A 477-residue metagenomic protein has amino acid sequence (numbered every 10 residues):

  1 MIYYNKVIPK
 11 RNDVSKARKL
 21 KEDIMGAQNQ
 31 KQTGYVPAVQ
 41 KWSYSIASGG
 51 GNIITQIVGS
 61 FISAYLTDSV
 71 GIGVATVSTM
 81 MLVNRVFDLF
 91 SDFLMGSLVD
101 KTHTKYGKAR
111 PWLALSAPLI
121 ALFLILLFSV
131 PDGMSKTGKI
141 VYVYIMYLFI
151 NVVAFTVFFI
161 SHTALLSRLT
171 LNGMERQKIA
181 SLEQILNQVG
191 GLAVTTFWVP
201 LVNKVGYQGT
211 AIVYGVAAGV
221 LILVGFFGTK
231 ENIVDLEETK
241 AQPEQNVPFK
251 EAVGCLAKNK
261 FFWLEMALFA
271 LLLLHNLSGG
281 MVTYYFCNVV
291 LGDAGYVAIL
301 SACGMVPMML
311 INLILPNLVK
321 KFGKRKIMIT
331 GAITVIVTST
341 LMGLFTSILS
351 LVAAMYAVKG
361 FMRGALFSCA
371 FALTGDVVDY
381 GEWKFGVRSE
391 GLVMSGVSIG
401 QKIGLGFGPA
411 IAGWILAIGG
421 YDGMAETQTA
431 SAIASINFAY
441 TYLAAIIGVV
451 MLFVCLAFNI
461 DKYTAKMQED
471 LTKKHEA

Functional and structural regions predicted by a protein language model:
M1-I24: Short, Lys/Arg-enriched N-terminal segments with co-localized hydrophobic residues within the first ~10-30 amino acids
I24-A477: Membrane-embedded alpha-helical bundles of multi-pass transporters/translocases, especially carrier/permease families
